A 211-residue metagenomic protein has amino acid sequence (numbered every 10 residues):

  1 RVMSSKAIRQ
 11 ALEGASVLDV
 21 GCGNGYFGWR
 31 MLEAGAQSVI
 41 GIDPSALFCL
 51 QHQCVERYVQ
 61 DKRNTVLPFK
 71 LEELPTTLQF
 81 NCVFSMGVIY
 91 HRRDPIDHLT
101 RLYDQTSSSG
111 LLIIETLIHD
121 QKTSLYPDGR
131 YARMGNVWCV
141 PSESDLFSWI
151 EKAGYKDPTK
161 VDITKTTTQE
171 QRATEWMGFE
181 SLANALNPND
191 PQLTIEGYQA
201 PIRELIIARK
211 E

Functional and structural regions predicted by a protein language model:
R1-E13: Conserved alpha-helix/loop element of class I SAM-dependent methyltransferases that forms part of the SAM/SAH-binding
G21-G23: Class I SAM-dependent methyltransferase "Motif I" SAM/SAH-binding loop
G25-W29: Glycine-rich SAM-binding Motif I of class I
R30, A34-N64: Class I SAM-dependent methyltransferase SAM/SAH-binding core
F84: A conserved beta-strand element that flanks and buttresses the S-adenosyl-L-methionine
I96-L111: A short glycine-rich, Lys/Arg-flanked "PGG" loop and its adjoining helix->strand segment in the class I
L117-V137: Short, glycine-/aromatic-enriched active-site segment of Class I SAM-dependent methyltransferases
V137-G154: Short alpha-helix
